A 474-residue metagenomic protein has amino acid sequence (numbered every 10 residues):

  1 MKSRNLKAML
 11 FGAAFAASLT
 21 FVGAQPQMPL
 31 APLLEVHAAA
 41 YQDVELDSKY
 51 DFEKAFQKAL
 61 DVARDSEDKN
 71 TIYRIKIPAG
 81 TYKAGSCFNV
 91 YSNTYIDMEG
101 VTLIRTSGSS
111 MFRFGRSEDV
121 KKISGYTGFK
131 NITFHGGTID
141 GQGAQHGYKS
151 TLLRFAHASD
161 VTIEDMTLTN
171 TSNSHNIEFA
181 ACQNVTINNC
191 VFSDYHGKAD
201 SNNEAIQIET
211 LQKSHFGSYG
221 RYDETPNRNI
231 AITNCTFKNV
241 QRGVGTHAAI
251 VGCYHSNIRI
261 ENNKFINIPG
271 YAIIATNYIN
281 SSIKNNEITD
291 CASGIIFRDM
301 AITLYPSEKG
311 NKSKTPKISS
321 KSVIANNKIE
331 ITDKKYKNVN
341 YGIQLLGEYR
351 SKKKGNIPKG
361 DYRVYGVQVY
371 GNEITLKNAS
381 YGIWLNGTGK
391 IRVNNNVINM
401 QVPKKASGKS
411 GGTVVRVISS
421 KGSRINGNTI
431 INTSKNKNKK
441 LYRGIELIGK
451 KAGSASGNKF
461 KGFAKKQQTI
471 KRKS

Functional and structural regions predicted by a protein language model:
L19-A38: Sec-dependent signal peptide cleavage junction
Y41-K76: Acidic Gly/Asp/Thr-rich repetitive segments characteristic of extracellular carbohydrate-active and adhesion proteins
Y50-E53, N70-S117, I139, G143 (+2 more regions): N-terminal extracellular ligand-recognition/capping segment immediately after the signal peptide
Q57-E67, K83-S92, K122-S124, N176 (+3 more regions): Short, T/G/N/S-enriched strand-turn elements that build extracellular solenoid repeat scaffolds
K76, K83, N89, D97 (+23 more regions): Extracellular beta-strand solenoid repeats
K83-C87, R105-M111, Q142-T151, S172-E178 (+9 more regions): Short glycine/acidic-rich loop motifs that flank beta-strands on beta-rich extracellular proteins
T127-N267, A272: Right-handed parallel beta-helix
